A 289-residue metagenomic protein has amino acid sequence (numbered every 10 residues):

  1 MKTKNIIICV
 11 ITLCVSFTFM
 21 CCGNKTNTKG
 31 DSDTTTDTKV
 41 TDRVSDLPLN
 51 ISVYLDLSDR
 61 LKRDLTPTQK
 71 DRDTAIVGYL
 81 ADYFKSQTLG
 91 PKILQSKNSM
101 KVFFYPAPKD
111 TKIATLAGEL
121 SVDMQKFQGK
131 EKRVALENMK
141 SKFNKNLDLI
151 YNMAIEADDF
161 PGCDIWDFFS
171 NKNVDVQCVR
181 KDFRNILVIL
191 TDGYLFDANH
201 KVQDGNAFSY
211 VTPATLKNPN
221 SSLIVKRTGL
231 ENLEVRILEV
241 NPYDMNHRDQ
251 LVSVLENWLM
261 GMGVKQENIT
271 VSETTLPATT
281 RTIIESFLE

Functional and structural regions predicted by a protein language model:
M1-V10: Bacterial N-terminal signal peptides that target proteins for export
T18-C21: C-terminal motif of bacterial Sec signal peptides marking the signal peptidase cleavage site
G23-R43: Short, low-complexity, disordered segments immediately C-terminal to signal peptides in bacterial exported proteins
L47-D123, I186-V188: Von Willebrand factor
L61-L65, T111-I113, F196-H200, M245-R248 (+1 more regions): Extracytoplasmic/secreted cell-surface and envelope-processing proteins
K126-F183: Von Willebrand factor
Y194-S253: VWA/integrin I-like adhesion module and closely mimicked acidic/polar interface patches used
E231, V235-E289: A cross-kingdom marker for long, charged
